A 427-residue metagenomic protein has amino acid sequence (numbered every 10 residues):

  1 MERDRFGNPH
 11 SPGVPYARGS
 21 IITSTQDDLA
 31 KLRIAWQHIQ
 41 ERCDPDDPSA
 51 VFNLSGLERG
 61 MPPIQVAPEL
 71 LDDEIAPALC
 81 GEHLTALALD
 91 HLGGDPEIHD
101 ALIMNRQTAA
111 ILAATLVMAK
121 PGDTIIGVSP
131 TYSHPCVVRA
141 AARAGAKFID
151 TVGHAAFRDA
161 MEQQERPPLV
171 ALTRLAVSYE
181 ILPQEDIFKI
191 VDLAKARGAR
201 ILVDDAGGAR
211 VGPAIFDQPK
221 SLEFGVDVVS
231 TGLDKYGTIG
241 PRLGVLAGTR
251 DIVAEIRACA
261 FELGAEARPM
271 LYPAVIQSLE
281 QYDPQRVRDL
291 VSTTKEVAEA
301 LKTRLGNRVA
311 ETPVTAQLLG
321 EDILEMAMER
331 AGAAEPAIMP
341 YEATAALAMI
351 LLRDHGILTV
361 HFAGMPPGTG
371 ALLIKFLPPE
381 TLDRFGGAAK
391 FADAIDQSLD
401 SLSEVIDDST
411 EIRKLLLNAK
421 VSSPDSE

Functional and structural regions predicted by a protein language model:
M1-L29, A310-K414: Conserved C-terminal alpha-helix-loop-beta "cap" of PLP-dependent enzymes that closes/shapes the active-site mouth
M1-L57, K302, D408-E427: N-terminal glycine-rich, Lys/His-bearing helix-loop that initiates the first secondary-structure elements of many
V14, T25-A109, P130-A140: Conserved N-terminal alpha-helix of the aminotransferase class I/II PLP-enzyme fold
E74, V245-G248, A331-G332: Short, surface-exposed, charged loop/turn segments at secondary-structure junctions
C80, D289, T293, A343: Soluble or luminal CAZymes and related metallo-dependent hydrolases
H83, L87-D283, V287, E299-T303 (+4 more regions): Conserved PLP-enzyme active-site core in the AAT-like
E266-A333: Structural motif of enzymes handling amino- and sulfur-group chemistry
